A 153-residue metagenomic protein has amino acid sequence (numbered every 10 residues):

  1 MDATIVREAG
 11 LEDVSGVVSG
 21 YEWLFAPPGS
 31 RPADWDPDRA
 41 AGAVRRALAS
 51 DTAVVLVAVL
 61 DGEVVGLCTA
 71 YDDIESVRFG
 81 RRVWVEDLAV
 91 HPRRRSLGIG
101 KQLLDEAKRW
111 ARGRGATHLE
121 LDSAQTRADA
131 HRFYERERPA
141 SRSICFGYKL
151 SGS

Functional and structural regions predicted by a protein language model:
I5-S19: A short beta-loop-alpha structural element at the N-terminal edge of CoA-dependent acyl/N-acetyltransferase catalytic
V18-R45: Conserved GNAT-fold acetyl-CoA-binding loop/helix
R45-V57, W84, A140: A short helix-loop-beta-strand connector motif used in the catalytic cores of GNAT acetyltransferases and, in some
V57, E63-D72, A89: Conserved beta-strand in the GNAT
I74-V85, R95, S141-R142: A conserved beta-turn-beta hairpin within the catalytic core of GNAT-like acetyltransferases that forms part
V90, S96-R109, R136: Conserved acetyl-CoA-binding loop-helix of GNAT-fold acetyltransferases
K101, G113, Q125-I144, Y148: Conserved active-site alpha-helix within GNAT-family acetyltransferase domains
A111-S123: Conserved GNAT acetyl-CoA-binding A-motif
